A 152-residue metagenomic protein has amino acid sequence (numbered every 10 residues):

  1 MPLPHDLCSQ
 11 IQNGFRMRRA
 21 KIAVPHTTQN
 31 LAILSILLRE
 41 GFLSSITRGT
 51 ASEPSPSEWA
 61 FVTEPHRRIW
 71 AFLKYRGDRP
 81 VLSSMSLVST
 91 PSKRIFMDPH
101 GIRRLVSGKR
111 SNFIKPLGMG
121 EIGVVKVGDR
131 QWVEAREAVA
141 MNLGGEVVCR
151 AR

Functional and structural regions predicted by a protein language model:
M1-R152: Core subunits and conserved enzymes of cellular information-processing and envelope-translocation systems across
